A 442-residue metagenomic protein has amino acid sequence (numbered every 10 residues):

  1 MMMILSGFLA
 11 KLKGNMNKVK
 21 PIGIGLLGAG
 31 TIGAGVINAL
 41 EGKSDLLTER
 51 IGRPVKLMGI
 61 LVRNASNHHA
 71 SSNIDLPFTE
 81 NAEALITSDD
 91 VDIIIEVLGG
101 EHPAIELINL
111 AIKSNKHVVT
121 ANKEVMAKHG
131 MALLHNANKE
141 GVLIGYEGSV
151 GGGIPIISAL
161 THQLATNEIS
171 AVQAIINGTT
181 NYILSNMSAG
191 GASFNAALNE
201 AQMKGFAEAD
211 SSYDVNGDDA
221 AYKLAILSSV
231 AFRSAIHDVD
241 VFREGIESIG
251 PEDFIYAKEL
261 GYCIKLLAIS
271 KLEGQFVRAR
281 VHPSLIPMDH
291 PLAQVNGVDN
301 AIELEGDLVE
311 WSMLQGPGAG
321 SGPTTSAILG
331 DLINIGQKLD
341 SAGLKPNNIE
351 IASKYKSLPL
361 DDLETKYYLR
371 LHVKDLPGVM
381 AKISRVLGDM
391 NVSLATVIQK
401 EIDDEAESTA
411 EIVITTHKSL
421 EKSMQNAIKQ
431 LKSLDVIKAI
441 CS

Functional and structural regions predicted by a protein language model:
I4-K113: N-terminal glycine-/serine-/threonine-rich beta1-alpha1-beta2 phosphate-ribose binding loop of Rossmann-like
R63-A65, E83, G99, K123-V125 (+4 more regions): Short, ordered loop/turn segments at secondary-structure junctions
A104-L110, K123-L160: Rossmann-fold NAD(P)-binding glycine/threonine-rich loop
V118-V119, L394: A short hydrophobic/small-residue beta-strand
I156-I169, T180-A192, Y222-I236, D331: Oxidoreductase and adenylate-handling cofactor-binding alpha/beta cores
A196-Q294, D299-A301: Substrate-binding/catalytic subdomain of NAD(P)-dependent oxidoreductase enzymes
H290-K366: ATP-dependent carboxylate/acyl-activation modules
L332-S442: A conserved regulatory-domain signal marking ACT and ACT-like small-molecule sensing domains and adjacent regulatory
